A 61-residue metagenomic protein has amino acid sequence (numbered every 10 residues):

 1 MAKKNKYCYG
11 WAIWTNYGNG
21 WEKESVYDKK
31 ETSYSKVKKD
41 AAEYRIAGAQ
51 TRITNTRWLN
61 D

Functional and structural regions predicted by a protein language model:
M1-K6, T32-K38: Short Lys/Arg-rich cationic patches that frequently serve as NLS/NoLS or arginine-rich RNA/DNA-binding motifs
A2, K38-D61: Short, mixed-charge low-complexity intrinsically disordered segments
A2-V26: Short aromatic-glycine-(Arg/Gly/Cys) micro-motifs in beta-strand/loop hairpins
Y9, G20-K23, T32, Y44 (+1 more regions): A generic signature of intrinsically disordered, low-complexity regions enriched in glycine/proline and charged/polar
I13-N16, V26, Y34-K36, G48-N55: Compositionally biased regions
